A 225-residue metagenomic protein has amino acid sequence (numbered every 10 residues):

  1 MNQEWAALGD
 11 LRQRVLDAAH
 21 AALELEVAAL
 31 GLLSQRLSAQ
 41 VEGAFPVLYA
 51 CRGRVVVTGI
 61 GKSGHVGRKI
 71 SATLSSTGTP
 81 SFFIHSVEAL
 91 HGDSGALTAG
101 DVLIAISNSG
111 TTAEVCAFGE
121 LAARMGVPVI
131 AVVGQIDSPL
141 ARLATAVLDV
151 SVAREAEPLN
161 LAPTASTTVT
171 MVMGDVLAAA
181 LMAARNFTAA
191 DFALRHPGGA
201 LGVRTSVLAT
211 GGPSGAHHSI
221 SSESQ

Functional and structural regions predicted by a protein language model:
M1-D17, A209-Q225: Short, low-complexity, intrinsically disordered N-terminal peptides in bacterial proteins
E4-A50: An N-terminal, well-structured beta->alpha segment
E24, I60, H218-S221: Generic N-terminal leader/processing signal
Q35-S38, I60, N186: Alpha-helix boundary/capping and short turn/kink residues
V41-F45, F83, F192: Aromatic-residue hotspot detector
Y49, G53-M182: Glycine-rich phosphate-binding loops that contact phosphosugars or nucleotide phosphates
R142, A156, A183-I220: Internal, active-site/partner-interface "lid" segment
